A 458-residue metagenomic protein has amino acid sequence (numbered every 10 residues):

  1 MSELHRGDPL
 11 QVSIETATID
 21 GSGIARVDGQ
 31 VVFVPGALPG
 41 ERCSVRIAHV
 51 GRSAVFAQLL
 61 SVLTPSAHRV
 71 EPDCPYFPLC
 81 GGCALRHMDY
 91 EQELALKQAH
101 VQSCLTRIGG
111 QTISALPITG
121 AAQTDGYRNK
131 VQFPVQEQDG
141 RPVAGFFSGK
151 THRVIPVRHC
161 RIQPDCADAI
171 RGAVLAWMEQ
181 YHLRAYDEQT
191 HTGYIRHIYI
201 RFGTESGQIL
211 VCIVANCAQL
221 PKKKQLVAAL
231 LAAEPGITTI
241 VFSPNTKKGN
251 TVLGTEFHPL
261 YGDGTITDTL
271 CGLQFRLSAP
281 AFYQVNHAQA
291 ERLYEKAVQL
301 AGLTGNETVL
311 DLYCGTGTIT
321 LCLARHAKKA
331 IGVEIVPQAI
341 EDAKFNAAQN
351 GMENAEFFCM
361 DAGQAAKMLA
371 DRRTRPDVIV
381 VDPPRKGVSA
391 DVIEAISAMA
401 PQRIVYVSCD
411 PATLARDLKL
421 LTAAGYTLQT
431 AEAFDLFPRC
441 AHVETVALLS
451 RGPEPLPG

Functional and structural regions predicted by a protein language model:
M1-Y76, E356-F357, G363-Q364: Terminal RNA-binding accessory module
S2-Q11, I19, K222-G458: Rossmann-like S-adenosyl-L-methionine
G23-D28, G145-S148, C212-V214, A343: Short, acidic/hydrophobic/Gly-rich beta-strand patch recurrent on exposed beta strands that often constitutes part
G40, Q163, N286: Short, conserved phosphate/pyrophosphate- and ester-handling motifs at nucleotide-, phospho-/glycolipid
R46-V50, P134-Q138, R201-E205, S450: Short beta-strand micro-motifs enriched in acidic
L60-P72, P78-A185, E205, L220: Extended interfacial segments that mediate partner engagement and assembly in macromolecular machines
P117-T124, E188-Q189, H197, R201 (+1 more regions): Short, solvent-exposed loop/turn elements at beta->coil junctions and helix N-caps that rim active or binding pockets
I200, S206-N216, Q274-S278, V378: Short, aliphatic-rich beta-strand segments
